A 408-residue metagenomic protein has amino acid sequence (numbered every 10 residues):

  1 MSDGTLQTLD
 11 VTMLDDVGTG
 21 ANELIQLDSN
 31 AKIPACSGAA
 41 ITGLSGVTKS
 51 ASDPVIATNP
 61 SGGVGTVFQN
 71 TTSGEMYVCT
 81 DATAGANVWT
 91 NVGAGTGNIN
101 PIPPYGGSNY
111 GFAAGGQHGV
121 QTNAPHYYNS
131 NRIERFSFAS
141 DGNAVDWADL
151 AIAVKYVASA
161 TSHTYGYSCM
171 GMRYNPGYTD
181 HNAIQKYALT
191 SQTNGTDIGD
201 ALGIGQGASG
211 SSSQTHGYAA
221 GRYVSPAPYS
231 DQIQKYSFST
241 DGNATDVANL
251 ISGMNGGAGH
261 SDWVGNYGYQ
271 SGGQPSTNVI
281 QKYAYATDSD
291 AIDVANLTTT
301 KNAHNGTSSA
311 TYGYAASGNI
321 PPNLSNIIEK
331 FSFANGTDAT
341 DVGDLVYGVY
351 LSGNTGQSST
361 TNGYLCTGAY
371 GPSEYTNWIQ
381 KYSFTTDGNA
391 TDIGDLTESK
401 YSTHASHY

Functional and structural regions predicted by a protein language model:
M1-L14, H404-Y408: Short, intrinsically disordered N-terminal pre-domain segments
L6-T8, S29-A40, T66-G97: Short, surface-exposed terminal/edge motifs of secreted or surface/virion proteins that either
T8-E23, T42-T71, G93-N100: Extracellular/surface-exposed low-complexity repeats and stalk/linker segments enriched in Gly/Pro and small polar
A82-T83, S137-D141, A188-Q192, S237-D241 (+3 more regions): Short loop/turn segments that connect beta-strands within beta-propeller blades
N100-G115, L150-M170, D200-V224, N249-G272 (+3 more regions): Conserved short beta-strand element of beta-propeller blades
S108, Y127-R132, A144, V154 (+14 more regions): A detector of repeated loop/turn-to-beta-strand junctions in beta-rich toroidal repeat architectures
Q117-H126, M172-Y178, Y223-A227, Q274-S276 (+2 more regions): Short glycine/acidic-enriched loop and turn motifs that connect beta-strands
A144-D149, T193-D200, N243-N249, D290-N296 (+2 more regions): A short beta-strand motif characteristic of beta-propeller blades
